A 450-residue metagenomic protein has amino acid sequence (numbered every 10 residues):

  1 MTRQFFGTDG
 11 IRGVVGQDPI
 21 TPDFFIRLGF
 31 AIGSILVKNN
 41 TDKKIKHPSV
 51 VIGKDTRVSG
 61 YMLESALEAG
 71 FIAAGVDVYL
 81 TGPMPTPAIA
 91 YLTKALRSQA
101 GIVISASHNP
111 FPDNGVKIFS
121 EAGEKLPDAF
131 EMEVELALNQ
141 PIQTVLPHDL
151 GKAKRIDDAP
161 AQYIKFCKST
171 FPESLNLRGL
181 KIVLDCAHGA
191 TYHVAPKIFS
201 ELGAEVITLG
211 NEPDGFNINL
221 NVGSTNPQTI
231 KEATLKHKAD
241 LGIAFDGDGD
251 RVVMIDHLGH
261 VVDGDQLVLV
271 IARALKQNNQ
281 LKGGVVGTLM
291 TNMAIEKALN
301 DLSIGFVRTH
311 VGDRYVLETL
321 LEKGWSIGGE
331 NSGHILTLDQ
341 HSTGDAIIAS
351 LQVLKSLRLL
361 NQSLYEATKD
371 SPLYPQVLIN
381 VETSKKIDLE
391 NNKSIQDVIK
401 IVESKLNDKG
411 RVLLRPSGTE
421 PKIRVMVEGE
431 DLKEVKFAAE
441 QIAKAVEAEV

Functional and structural regions predicted by a protein language model:
M1, N114-L235: Gly/Ser/Thr-enriched, mixed-charge loops and adjacent short helices that form phosphate/oxyanion-binding elements
M1-A69, A73-A74, A153-L180, I387-D388: An N-terminal, well-structured beta->alpha segment
S34-K38, D42, S49-D113, K197-I255: N-terminal small/polar loop signature for handling phosphorylated ligands or for N-terminal nucleophile
K44-D55, K181-V183, G283-L289, R424-M426: Short glycine-rich phosphate-binding loop at a beta-alpha junction
V78-P87, V261-G264, T288, T309-H310: Active-site nucleophile and cofactor-binding loops and adjacent substrate-binding regions of central metabolic enzymes
F111-N114, I118-M132, L136-A137, R178 (+2 more regions): Replace "Mg2+/Mn2+-dependent" with "divalent metal-dependent
L241, Q277-V450: Phosphate-binding and adjacent anionic-ligand microenvironments
